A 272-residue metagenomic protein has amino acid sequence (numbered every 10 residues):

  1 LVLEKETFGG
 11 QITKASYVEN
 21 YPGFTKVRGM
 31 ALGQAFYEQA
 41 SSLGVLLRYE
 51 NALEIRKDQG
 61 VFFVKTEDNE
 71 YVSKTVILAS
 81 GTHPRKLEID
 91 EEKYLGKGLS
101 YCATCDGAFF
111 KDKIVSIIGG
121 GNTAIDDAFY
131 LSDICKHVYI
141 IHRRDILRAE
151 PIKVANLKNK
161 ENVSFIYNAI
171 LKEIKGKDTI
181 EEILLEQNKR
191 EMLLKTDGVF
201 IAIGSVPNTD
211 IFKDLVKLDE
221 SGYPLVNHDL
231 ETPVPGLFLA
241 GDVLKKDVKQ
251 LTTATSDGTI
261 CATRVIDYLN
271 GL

Functional and structural regions predicted by a protein language model:
L1-L43, I125-E150, D219: Beta1-alpha1 glycine-rich phosphate/pyrophosphate-binding loop at the start of Rossmann-like nucleotide-binding domains
A40-K65, E70-S73, D133-H228, D267-G271: A Rossmann-like FAD-binding core segment of flavoenzymes
Y49-E50, K111-K113, N168, V234: Phosphate-coordination loops involved in phosphoryl transfer and adenosine-cofactor binding
K74-T75, K97, D112-I114: Nucleotide donor/acceptor-binding cores
L78-S80, I117, I201-A202: Redox-cofactor binding/interface segments in oxidoreductases and associated redox assembly factors
E88, K93-F109, I203-T253, D257-I260 (+1 more regions): FAD-site-proximal beta/loop scaffold in flavoenzymes
G119-G121: Glycine-rich Rossmann-fold phosphate-binding loop(s) that bind the pyrophosphate of adenine dinucleotide cofactors
